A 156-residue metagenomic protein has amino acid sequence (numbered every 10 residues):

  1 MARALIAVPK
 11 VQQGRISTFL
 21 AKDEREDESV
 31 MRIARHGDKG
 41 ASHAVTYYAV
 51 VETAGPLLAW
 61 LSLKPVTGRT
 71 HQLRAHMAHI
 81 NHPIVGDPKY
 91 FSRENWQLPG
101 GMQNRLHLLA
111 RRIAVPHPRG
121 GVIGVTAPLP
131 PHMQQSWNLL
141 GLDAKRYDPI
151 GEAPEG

Functional and structural regions predicted by a protein language model:
M1-G156: RNA pseudouridine synthases
